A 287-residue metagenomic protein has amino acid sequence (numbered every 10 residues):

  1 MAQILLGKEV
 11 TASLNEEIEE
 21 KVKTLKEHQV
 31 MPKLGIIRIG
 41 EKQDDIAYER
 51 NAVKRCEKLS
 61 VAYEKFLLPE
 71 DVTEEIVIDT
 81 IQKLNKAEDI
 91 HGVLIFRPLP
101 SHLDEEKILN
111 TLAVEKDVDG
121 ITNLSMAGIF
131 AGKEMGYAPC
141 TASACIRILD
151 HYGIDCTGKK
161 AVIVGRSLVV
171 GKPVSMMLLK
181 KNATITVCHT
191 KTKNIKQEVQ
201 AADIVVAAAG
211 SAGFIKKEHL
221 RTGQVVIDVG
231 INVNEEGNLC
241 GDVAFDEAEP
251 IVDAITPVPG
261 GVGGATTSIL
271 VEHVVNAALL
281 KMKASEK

Functional and structural regions predicted by a protein language model:
M1-V30: Positively charged, low-complexity intrinsically disordered leader regions
P32-G40: Short beta-strand segments enriched in small/hydrophobic residues
I39-V53, A127, G136-I227, N234 (+1 more regions): Glycine-rich phosphate/diphosphate-binding loop of Rossmann-like nucleotide-binding domains
C56-E70, I185-V187: Short beta-strand elements in bilobed, periplasmic/extracellular small-molecule ligand-binding domains
I76-E88: Short, well-structured alpha-helical segments in soluble
G92-C156: Anion-binding alpha/beta catalytic cores of soluble intermediary-metabolism enzymes, centered on
F96-H102, S211-G213, I231-V233, G261: Short glycine-rich anion-binding loops that position phosphate/pyrophosphate groups of nucleotides and phosphorylated
E106-M126, G230-M282: Rossmann-fold NAD(P)-binding glycine/threonine-rich loop
